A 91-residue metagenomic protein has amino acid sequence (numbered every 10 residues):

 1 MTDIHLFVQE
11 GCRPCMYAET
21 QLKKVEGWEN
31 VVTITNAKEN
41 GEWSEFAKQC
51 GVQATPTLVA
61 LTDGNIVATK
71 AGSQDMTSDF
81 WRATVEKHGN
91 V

Functional and structural regions predicted by a protein language model:
M1-W28: Local sequence-structure signature of Cys/Sec-based thiol-disulfide redox active-site neighborhoods
H5-V8, W28-W43: Thiol-based oxidoreductase modules, predominantly thioredoxin-like and allied folds used for disulfide exchange
R13, Q53, V67: Nucleotide phosphate-binding site architecture
R13-P14, G41-E42, M76: Short alpha-helical
F46-Q49, T84: CheY-like receiver
K48-V59: Structural micro-motif
V59-V91: Non-catalytic, surface beta->alpha helical segment in thiol-disulfide oxidoreductase systems
